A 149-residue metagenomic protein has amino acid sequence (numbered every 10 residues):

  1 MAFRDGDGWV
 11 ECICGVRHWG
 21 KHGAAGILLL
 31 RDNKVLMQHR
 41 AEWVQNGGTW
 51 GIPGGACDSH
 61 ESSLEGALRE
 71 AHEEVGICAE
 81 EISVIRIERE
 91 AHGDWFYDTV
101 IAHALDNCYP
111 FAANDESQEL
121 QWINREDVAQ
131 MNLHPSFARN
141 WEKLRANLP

Functional and structural regions predicted by a protein language model:
M1-G26: Acidic, metal-coordinating catalytic segment for phosphate/diphosphate chemistry, firing primarily on the Nudix
D5, R31, E90: Acidic surface patches and DE-rich sequence motifs
R17-W19, T49, E65, I85: Catalytic phosphate/metal-binding cores of nucleic-acid and nucleotide-processing enzymes, i.e., regions that mediate
W19-H22, L30, V44-Q45, H92-W95 (+1 more regions): A generic fold-level signal
G23-A25, N33, Y97-D98, Q118: Change "...and in nucleic-acid phosphodiester-cleaving endonucleases..." to "...and in nucleic-acid processing enzymes
L28, L36, T99-I101: Ordered hydrophobic segments in well-structured contexts
L30-E74: Conserved Nudix-box catalytic region and its N-terminal flanking loop in Nudix hydrolases and closely related
G55-P149: Unchanged
